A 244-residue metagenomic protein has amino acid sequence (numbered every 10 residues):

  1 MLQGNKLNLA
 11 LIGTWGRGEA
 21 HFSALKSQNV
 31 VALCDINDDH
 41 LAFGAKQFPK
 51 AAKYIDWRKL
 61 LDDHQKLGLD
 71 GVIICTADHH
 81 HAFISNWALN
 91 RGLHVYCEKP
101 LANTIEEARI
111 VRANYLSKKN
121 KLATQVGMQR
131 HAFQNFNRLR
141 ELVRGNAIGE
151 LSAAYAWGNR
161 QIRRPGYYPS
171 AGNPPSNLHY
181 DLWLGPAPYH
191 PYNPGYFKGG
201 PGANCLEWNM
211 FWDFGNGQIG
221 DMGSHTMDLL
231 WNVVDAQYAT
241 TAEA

Functional and structural regions predicted by a protein language model:
M1-F48, R130-F133, V143, L230: N-terminal Rossmann-like dinucleotide-binding module
G13, H131, A147-R164, H179-N193 (+1 more regions): NAD(P)-dependent dehydrogenases' Rossmann-like dinucleotide-binding region
V31, D70, S152: Conserved acidic residues
A52-D70, I74: A structured beta-alpha segment of the ubiquitous adenosine-cofactor-binding alpha/beta core
A77, A82-H131, N146: Beta-strand-loop-alpha-helix segment that lines the small-molecule cofactor/substrate pocket of alpha/beta enzymes
A113-L122, N137-S152, I162, A171-N177: Basic phosphate/pyrophosphate-binding loop/patch that engages nucleotide-derived ligands
D181-A244: Rossmann-like dinucleotide-binding domain that binds NAD(P)(H)
